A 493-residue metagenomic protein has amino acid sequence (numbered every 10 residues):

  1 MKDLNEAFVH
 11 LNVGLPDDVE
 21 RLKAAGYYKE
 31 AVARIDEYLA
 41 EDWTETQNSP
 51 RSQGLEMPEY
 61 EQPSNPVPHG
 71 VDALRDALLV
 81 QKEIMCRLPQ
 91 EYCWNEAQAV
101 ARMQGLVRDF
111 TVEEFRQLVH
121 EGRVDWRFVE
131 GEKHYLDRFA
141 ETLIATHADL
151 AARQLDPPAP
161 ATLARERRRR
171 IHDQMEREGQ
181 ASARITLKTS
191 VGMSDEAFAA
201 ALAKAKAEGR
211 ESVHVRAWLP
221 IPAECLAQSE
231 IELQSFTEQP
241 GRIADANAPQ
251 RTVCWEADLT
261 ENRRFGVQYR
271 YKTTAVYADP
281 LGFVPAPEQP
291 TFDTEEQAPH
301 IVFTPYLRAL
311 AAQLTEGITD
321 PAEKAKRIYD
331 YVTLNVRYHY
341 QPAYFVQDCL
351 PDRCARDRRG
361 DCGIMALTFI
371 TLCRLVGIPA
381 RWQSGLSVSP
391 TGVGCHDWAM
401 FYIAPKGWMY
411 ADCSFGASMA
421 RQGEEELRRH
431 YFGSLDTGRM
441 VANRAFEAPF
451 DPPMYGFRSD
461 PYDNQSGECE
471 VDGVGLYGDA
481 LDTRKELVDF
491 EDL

Functional and structural regions predicted by a protein language model:
M1-V119: Alpha-helical protein-protein interaction scaffolds
F8, V13-D17, R21-A25, I364-M454: Hydrophobic/aromatic-rich core segments of domains that either
L15-P16, K23-G26, E30, D245-C254 (+1 more regions): Acidic low-complexity segments
H69-Y277: Intrinsically disordered, low-complexity N-terminal segments that are enriched in acidic
A217, I328, A399: Terminal peptide-recognition signature
S229, Y277-A278, A420-E425: A short, polar/proline- and glycine-enriched secondary-structure boundary/capping micro-motif
P321-I328, D357-C373: Active-site nucleophilic cysteine motif
D436-L493: Low-complexity, Gly/Ser/Thr/Pro-rich intrinsically disordered linker/tail segments
